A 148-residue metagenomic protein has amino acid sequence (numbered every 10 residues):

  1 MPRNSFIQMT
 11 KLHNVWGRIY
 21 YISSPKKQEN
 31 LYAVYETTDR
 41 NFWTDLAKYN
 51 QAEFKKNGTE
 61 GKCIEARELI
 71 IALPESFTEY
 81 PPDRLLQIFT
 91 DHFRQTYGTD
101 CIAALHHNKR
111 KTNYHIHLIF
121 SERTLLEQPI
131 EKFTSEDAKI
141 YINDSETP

Functional and structural regions predicted by a protein language model:
M1-P148: N-terminal nicking endonuclease/strand-transfer module with a His-rich metal-binding environment and a catalytic Tyr
